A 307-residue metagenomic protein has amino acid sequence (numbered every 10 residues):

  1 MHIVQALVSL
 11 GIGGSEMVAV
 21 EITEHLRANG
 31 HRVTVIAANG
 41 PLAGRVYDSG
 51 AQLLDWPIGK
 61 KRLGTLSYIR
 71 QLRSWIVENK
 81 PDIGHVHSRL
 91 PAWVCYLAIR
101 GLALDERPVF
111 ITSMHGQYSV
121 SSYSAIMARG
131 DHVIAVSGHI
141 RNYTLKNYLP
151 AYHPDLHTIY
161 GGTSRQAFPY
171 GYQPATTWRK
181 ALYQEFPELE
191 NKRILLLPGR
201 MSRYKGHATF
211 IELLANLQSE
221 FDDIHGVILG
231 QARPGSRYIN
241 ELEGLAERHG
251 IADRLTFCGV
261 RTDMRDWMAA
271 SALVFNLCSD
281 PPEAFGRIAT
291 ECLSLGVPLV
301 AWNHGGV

Functional and structural regions predicted by a protein language model:
Q5-S67, P150, P154-L156, P234 (+1 more regions): N-terminal strand-loop element at the rim of the active site of nucleotide-sugar-dependent glycosyltransferases
E16-E24, R193, L197, S202-S219 (+3 more regions): A conserved mid-protein helix/loop that constitutes part of the nucleotide-sugar donor-binding site
I36-P41, P198, H225-N240: Glycosyltransferase donor-sugar binding loop
V86-A92, M114: Short His-centered aromatic/hydrophobic patch
L104-G138, L149-A151: A conserved, positively charged/aromatic
D131-Y170: A short, active-site helix/loop in glycosyltransferases that binds the activated sugar's phosphate group
P234-E241, A252-R261, W267: Active-site donor-binding acidic/aromatic loop of nucleotide-activated sugar and phosphosugar transferases involved
A269-A284, V297-P298: Acidic donor-binding loop of glycosyltransferase active sites
